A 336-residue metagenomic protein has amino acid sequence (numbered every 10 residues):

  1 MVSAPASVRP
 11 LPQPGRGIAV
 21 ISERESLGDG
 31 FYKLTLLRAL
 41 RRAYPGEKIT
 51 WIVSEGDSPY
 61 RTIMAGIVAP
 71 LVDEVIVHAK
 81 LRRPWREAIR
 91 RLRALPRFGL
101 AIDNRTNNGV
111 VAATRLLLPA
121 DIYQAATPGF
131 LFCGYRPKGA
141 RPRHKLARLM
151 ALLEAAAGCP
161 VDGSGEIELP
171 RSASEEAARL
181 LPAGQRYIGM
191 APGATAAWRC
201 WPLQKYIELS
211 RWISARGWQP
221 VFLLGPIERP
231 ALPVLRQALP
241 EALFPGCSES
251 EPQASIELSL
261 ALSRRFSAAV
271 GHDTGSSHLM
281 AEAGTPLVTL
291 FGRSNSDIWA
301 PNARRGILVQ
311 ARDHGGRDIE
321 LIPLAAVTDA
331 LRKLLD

Functional and structural regions predicted by a protein language model:
M1-D336: Catalytic machinery of carbohydrate-active enzymes, primarily nucleotide-sugar-dependent glycosyltransferases
